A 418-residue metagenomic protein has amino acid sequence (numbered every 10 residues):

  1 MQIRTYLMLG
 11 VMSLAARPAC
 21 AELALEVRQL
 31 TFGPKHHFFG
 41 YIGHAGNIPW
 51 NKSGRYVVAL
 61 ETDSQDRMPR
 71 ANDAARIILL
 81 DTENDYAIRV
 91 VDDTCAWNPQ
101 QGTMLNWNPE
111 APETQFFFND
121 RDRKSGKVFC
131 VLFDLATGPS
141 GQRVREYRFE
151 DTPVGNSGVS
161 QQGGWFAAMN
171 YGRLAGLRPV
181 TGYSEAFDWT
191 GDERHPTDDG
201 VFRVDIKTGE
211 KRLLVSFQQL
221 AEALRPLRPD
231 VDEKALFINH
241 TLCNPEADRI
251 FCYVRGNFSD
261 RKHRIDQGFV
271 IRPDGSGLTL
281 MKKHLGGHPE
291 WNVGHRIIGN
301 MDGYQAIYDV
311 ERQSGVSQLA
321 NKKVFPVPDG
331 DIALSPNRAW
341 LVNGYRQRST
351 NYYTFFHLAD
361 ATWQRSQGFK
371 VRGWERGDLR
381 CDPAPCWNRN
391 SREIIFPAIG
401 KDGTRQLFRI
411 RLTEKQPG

Functional and structural regions predicted by a protein language model:
R28-F39, V90-P99, K211-E233, K322-V324 (+1 more regions): Surface-exposed loop and turn segments in beta-propeller and other repeat-based domains that flank or scaffold
I42-G46, S64, R70-D122, L285: Blade-loop segments of beta-propeller domains
N47-V57, Q100-F116, D120-R123, N156-W165 (+6 more regions): Blade-terminus and WD-like Trp-Asp/Gly-His loop motifs, strongest in beta-propeller folds
L60-A74, F118-D122, A168-D199, Y253-I265 (+2 more regions): Short, conserved, GDST-rich strand-edge loop motifs in beta-rich repeat architectures
R67-I77, K124-L132, G176-R178, D198-F202 (+4 more regions): Structural motif
T94-P109, F118-G200, L214-D230: Asp-box/WD-like beta-propeller blade repeats and closely related beta-sheet repeat scaffolds
K282-G287, A320-A333, T362-C386: Conserved blade-ending motifs and adjacent loop-strand segments that build the rim/top face of beta-propeller domains
Y304, K322-T362: Loop/turn-rich, solvent-exposed surfaces of beta-rich toroidal or solenoidal domains
